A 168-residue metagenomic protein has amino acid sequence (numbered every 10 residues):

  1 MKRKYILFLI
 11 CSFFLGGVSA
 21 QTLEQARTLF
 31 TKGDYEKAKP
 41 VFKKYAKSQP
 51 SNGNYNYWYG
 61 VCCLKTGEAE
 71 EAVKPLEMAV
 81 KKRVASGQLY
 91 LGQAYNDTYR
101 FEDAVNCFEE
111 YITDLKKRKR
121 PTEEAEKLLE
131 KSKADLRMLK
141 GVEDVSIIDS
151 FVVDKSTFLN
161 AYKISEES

Functional and structural regions predicted by a protein language model:
A20-Q21, N54, S86, E124: Start-of-helix register in tetratricopeptide repeats
T31-K32, K65, D97, K131-V142: Register position in tetratricopeptide repeats
S51, R83-V84: Short helix-capping/linker turns of helical repeat alpha-solenoids
